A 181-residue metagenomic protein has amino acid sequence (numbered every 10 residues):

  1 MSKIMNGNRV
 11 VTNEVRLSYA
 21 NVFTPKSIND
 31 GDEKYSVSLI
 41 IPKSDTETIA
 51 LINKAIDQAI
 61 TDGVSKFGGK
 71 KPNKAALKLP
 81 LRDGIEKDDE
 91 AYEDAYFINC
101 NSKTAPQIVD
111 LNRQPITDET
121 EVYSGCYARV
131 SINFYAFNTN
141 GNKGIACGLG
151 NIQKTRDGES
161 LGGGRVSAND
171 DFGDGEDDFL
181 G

Functional and structural regions predicted by a protein language model:
M1-F97: OB-fold ssDNA-binding interfaces and closely related basic DNA-contact patches used across DNA replication/repair
N13, R82, K87-D88, V109 (+1 more regions): Intrinsic disorder/low-complexity signal
P25, E47-I49, P106-I108, T155-G162: Residues in flexible loops and secondary-structure boundaries
N29, L51-N53, V64, G68 (+3 more regions): Generic alpha-helix signal with a bias toward terminal, lower-confidence helices and secondary-structure junctions
I40-P42, N101, G150: A structural detector for beta-sheet-dominated domains
D62-G141: Structured, beta-strand-rich domain cores that present glycine/charged loop surfaces used to bind extended ligands
Q114-G181: Compact mixed alphabeta submodule
